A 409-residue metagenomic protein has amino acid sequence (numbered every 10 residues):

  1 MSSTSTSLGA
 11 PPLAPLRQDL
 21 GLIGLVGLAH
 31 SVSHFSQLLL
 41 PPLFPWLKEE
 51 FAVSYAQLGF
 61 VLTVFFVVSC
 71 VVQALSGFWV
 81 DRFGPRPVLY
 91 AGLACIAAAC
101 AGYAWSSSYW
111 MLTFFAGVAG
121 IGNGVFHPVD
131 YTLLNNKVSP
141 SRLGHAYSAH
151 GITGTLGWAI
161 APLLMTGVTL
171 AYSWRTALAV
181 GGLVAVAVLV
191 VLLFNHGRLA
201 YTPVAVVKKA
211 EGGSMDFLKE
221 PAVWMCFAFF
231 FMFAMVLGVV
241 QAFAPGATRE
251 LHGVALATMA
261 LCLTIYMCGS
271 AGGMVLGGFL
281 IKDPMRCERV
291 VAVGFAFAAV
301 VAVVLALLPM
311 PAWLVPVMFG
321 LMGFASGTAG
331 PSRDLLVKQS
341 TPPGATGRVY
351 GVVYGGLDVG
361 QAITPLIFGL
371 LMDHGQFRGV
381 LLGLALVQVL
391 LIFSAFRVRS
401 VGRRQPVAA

Functional and structural regions predicted by a protein language model:
T6-R17, L199-C226: Juxtamembrane intracellular "pre-TM" segments in multi-pass secondary transporters
L38, F66-A74, W158-A159, M267-A271 (+2 more regions): Residue-level signature of mid-helix packing/kink "hotspots" within the transmembrane helices of 12-pass Major
L40-P41, A222-M267: Extracytoplasmic gate region of multi-pass secondary transporters
V71-S107: Conserved MFS/SLC helix-loop-helix module at the cytosolic interface between two early adjacent transmembrane helices
V72-G84, M274-R286, M372: Helix-to-loop junctions at the C-terminal end of transmembrane segments in multipass secondary transporters
R82-G92, K282-F295: Cytoplasmic membrane-interface "Motif A"-like loop-to-helix N-cap segments of 12-TM Major Facilitator Superfamily
F115-G154: Cytoplasmic helix-loop-helix junction between adjacent transmembrane helices in 12-TM secondary transporters
H150-H196: Helix-loop-helix hairpin linking two adjacent transmembrane segments in secondary transporters
